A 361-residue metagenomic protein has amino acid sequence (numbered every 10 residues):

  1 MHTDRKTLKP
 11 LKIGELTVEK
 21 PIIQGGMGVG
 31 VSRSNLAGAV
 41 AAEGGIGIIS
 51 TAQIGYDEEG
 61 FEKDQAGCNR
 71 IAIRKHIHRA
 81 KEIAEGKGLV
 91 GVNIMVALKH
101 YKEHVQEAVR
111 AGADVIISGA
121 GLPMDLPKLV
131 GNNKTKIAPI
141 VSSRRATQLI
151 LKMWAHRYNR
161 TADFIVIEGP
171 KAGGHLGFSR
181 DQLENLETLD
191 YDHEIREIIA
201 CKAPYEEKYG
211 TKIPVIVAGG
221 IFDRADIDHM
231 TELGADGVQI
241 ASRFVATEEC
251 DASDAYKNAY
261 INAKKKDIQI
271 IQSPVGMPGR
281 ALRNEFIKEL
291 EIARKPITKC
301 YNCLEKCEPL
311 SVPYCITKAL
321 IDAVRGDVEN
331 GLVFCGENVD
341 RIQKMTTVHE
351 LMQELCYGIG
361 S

Functional and structural regions predicted by a protein language model:
M1-K208: Active-site entrance/lid segments in N-terminal catalytic domains of soluble metabolic enzymes
T3, K12-L16, G28, I165 (+5 more regions): Generic detector of short alpha-helix boundary/capping microenvironments and adjacent low-complexity segments
I23, A172-I216, F222-S361: Conserved active-site-proximal phosphate/metal-binding subdomains
V31, I221-F222: Residue-level detector of alpha-helix initiation sites
